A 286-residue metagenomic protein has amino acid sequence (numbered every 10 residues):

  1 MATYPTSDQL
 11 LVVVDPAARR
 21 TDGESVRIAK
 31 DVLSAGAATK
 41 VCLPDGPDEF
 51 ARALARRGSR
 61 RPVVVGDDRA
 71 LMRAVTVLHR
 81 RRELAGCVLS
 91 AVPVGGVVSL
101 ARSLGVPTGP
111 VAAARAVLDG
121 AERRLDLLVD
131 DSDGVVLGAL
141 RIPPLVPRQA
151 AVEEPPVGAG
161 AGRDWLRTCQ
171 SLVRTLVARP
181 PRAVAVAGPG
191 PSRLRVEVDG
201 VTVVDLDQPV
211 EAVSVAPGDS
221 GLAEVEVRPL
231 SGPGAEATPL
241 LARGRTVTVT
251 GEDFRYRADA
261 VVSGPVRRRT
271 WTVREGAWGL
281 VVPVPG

Functional and structural regions predicted by a protein language model:
M1-V65, M72, V111-R115, L280: ATP/NTP phosphate-donor binding region
A2-T3, G23-S25, A185-P189, E197-V215 (+2 more regions): Intrinsically disordered, low-complexity regulatory regions in eukaryotic proteins
S7, G58-R60, L84-C87, R123 (+3 more regions): Short coil/turn connectors at secondary-structure junctions
L11-V14, V63-D67, A74, S90-V94 (+3 more regions): Hydrophobic alpha-helical membrane segments, chiefly transmembrane helices and signal peptide h-regions, characterized
R57, G120-E122, A187, L240-A242 (+1 more regions): Short solvent-exposed loop/turn micro-motifs enriched in small/polar/acidic residues
R69-R82: Short Gly/Thr/Asp-enriched flexible loops that form oxyanion-binding sites at enzyme active sites
E83-V213: Catalytic core of DAGKc-family lipid kinases
D207-G286: ATP/nucleoside-binding phosphotransfer catalytic cores, i.e., glycine-rich phosphate-binding loops
